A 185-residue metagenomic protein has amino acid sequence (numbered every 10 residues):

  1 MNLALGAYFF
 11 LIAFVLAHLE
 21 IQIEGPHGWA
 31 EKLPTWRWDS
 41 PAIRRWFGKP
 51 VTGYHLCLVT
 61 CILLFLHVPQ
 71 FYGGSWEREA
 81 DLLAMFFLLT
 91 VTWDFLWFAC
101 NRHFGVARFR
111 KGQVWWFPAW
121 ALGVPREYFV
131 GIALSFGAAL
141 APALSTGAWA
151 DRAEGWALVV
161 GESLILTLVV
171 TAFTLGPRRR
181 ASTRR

Functional and structural regions predicted by a protein language model:
M1-R185: Aromatic-rich, lipid-facing transmembrane alpha helices and their immediate juxtamembrane interface loops in integral
